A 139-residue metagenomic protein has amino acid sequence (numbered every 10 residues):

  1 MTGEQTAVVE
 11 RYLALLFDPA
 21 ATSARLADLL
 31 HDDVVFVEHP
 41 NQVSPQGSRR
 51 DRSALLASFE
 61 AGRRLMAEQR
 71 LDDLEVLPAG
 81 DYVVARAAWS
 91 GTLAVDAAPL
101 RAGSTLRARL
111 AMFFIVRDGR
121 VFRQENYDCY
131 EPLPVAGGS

Functional and structural regions predicted by a protein language model:
M1, E60-S139: A beta-strand edge to alpha-helix "cap/lid" segment located at domain peripheries
T2-D32, L65: Short acidic-aromatic low-complexity motifs
Y12, R25-A27, V34, L55 (+2 more regions): Hydrophobic pocket/interface hotspot
L15-D18, F36-Q42, S90-V95: Short regulatory "switch" loops immediately downstream of catalytic or recognition motifs within protein catalytic
A21-L29, Q46-S53, R101-A108: Glycine-rich, flexible loop segments associated with nucleotide phosphate handling
D28-G80: A solvent-exposed, acidic/Ser-Thr-rich amphipathic alpha-helical stretch
